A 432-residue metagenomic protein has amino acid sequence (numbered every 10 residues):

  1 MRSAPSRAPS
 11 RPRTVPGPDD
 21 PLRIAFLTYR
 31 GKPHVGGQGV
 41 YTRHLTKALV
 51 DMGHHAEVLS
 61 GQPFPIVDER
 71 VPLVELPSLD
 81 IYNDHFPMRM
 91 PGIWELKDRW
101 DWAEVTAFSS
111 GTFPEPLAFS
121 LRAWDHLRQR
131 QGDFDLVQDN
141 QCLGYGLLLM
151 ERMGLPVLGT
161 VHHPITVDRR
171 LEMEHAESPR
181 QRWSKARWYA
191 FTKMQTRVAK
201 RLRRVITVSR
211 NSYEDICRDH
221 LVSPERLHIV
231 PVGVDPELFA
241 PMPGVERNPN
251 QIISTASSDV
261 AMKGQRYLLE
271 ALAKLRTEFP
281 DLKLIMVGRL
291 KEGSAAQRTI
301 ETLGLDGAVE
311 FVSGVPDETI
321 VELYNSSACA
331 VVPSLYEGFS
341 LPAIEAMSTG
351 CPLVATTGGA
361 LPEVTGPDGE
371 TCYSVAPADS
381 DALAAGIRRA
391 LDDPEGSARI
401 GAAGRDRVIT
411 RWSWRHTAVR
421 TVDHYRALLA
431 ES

Functional and structural regions predicted by a protein language model:
R2, R13-P21, L59-R122: A conserved catalytic-core segment of Leloir-type glycosyltransferases
F86-G111, E151-T196: Acceptor-binding helix/loop patch of EC 2.4 sugar-transfer enzymes, predominantly nucleotide-sugar-dependent
N211, G233: Carbohydrate-associated surface elements
V245-L272: Conserved donor-binding/catalytic core segment of Leloir-type glycosyltransferases
A296-V315: Nucleotide-activated donor-binding/catalytic signature segment of Leloir-type glycosyltransferases, i.e., the conserved
G314-V315, E322-S327: Short alpha-helical donor nucleotide-sugar binding micro-motif in glycosyltransferases
L335: Aromatic "clamp/platform" in nucleotide-sugar-dependent glycosyltransferases that forms part of the donor/acceptor
P367-D368, C372-S380, R389-P394: Conserved acidic donor-binding segment of nucleotide-sugar-dependent glycosyltransferases
